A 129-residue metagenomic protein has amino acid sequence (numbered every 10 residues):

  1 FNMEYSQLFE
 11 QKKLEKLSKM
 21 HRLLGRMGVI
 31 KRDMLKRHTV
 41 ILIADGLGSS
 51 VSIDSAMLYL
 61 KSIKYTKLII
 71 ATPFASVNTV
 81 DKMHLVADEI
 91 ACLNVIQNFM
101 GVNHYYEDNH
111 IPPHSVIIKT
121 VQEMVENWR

Functional and structural regions predicted by a protein language model:
F1-R129: PRPP-associated nucleotide enzymes
